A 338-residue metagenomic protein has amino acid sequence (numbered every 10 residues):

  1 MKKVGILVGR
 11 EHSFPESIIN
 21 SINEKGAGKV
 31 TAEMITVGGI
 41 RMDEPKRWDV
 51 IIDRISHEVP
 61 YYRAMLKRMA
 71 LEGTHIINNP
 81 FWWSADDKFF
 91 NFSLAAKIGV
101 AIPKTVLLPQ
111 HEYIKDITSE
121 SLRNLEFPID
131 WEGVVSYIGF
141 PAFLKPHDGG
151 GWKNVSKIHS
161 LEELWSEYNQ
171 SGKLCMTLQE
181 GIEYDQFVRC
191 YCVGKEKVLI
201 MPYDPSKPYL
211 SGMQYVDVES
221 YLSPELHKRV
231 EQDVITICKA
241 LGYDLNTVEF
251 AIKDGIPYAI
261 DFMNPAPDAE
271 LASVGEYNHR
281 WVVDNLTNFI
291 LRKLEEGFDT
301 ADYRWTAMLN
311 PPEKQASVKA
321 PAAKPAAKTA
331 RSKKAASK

Functional and structural regions predicted by a protein language model:
M1-I77, F81-D86, F90, P321-K338: ATP-binding N-terminal substructure of ATP-dependent carboxylate-amine bond-forming enzymes
K2-V8, H12, A70-G73, F81-F187 (+3 more regions): Active-site nucleotide/adenylate-binding loops and adjacent lid/helix of ATP-dependent enzymes
K25, I98, T236-A240: Generic non-transmembrane alpha-helical segments
T31-E33, H75, A101-K104, D244: Conserved beta-strand segments of alpha/beta enzyme cores
K46, V100, I138, Y243 (+1 more regions): Structured loop/turn residues at beta-strand edges in well-structured enzyme cores
G172-C175, G181-D217, E231-T247, A251-Y258 (+1 more regions): Phosphate-binding core of ATP-grasp and ATP-grasp-like enzymes
L210-Y258, D284-F298, D302-K319: A long amphipathic alpha-helix within ATP-dependent nucleotide-binding catalytic cores
L271-N278: A short acidic/glycine-rich loop-to-helix N-cap element
